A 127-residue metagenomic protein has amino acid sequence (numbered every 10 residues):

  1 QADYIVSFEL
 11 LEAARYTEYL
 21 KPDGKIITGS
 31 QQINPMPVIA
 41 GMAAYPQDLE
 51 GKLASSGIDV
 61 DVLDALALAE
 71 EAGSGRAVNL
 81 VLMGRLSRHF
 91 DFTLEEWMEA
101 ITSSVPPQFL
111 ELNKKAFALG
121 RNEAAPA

Functional and structural regions predicted by a protein language model:
Q1-A127: Active-site cofactor/cluster-binding pocket
